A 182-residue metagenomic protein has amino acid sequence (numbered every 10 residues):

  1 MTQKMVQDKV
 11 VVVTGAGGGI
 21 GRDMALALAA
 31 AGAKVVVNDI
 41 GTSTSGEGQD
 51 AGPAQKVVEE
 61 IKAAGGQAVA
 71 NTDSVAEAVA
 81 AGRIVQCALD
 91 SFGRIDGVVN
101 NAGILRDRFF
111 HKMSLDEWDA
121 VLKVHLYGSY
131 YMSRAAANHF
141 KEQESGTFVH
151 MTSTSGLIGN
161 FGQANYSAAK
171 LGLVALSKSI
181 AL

Functional and structural regions predicted by a protein language model:
Q3-V36: Canonical Rossmann dinucleotide-binding motif of NAD(H)/NADP(H)-dependent dehydrogenases/reductases, specifically
I61, F109-F110, E117-D119: Substrate-binding pocket helix/loop in short-chain dehydrogenase/reductase
T72-Q86, L115: The beta1-alpha1 cofactor-binding region of Rossmann-like NAD(H)/NADP(H)-dependent oxidoreductases
H111, I158-N165: Active-site loop immediately N-terminal to the catalytic Tyr-X3-Lys motif of short-chain dehydrogenase/reductase
S133, A169, S177: Active-site helix of classical SDR
N138, L182: Alpha-helical segment proximal to the catalytic Tyr-Lys
S153: Residue(s) in the substrate-gating loop at a strand-loop-helix junction that position the organic substrate next
